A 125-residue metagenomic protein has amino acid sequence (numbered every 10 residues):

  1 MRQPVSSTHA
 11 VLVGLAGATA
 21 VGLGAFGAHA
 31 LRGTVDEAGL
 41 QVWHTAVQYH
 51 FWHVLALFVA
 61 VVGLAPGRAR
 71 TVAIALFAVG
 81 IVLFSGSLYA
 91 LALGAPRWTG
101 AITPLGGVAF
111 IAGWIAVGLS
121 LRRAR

Functional and structural regions predicted by a protein language model:
M1-R125: Polytopic transmembrane helical bundles with strong interfacial aromatic enrichment
